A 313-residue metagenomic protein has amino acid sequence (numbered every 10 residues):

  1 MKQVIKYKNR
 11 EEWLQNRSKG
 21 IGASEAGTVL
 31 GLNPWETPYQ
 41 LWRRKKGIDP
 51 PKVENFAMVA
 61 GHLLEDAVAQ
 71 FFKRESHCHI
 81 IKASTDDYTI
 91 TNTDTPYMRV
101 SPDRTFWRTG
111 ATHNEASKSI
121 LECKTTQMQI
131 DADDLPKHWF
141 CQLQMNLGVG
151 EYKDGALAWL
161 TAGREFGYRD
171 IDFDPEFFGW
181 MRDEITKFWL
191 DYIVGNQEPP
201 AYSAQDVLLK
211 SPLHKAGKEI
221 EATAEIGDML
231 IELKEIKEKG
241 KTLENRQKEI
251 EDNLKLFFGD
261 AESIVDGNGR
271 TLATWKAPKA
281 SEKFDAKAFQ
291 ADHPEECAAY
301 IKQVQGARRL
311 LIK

Functional and structural regions predicted by a protein language model:
M1-K313: Accessory terminal regions of nucleic-acid processing enzymes
